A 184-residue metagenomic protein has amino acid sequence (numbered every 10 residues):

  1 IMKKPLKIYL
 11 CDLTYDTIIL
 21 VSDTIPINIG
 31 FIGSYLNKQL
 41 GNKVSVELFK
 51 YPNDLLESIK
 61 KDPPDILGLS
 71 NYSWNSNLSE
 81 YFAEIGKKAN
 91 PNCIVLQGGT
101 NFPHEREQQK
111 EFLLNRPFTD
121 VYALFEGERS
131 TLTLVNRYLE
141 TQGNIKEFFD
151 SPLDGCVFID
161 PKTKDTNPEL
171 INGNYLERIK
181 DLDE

Functional and structural regions predicted by a protein language model:
L6, Y35, Q39, V44-I179: Glycine-rich beta-alpha loop elements in corrinoid/cobalamin-binding modules across cobalamin-dependent enzymes
L6-I19, I66: Nucleotide-activated donor-dependent transferases that construct or modify glycoconjugates
T17-I29: Glycine- and acidic-residue-enriched helix-capping/strand-helix junction motifs
K180-E184: A short, charged helix-loop
